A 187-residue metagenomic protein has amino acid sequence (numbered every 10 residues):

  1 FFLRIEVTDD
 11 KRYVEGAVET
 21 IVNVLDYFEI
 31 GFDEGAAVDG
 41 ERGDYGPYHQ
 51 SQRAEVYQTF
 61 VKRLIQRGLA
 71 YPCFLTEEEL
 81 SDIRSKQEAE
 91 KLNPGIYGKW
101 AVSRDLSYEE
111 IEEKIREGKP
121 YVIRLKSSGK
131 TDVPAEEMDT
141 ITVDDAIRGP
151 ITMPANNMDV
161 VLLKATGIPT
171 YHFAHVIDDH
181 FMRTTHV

Functional and structural regions predicted by a protein language model:
F1-L92, I168: N-terminal Rossmann-like or analogous alpha/beta NTP/dinucleotide-binding catalytic cores that position adenine
Q66, Y71-V187: Active-site cores that bind ATP or allylic diphosphates and position pyrophosphate for catalysis
